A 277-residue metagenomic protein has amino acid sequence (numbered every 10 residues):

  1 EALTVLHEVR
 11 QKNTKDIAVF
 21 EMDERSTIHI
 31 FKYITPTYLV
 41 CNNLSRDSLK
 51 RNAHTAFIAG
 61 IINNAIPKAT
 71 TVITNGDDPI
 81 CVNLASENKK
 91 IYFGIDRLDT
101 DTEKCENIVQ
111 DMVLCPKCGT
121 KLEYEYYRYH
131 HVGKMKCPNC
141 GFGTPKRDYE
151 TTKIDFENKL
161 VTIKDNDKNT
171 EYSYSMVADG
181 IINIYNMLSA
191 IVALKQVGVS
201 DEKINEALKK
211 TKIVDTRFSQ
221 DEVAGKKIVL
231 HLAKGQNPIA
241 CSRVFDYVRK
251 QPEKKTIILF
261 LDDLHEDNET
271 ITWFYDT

Functional and structural regions predicted by a protein language model:
E1: A conserved segment at the C-terminal end of the G1
K12-E125: Flexible active-site lid/hinge loop adjacent to a nucleotide/diphosphate and Mg2+-phosphate binding pocket
Y33-N43, H131-K146, A178-K209: A conserved, hydrophobic alpha-helical segment in the catalytic core of large ATP/adenylate-utilizing enzymes
K90-Y92, C137, I228: Conserved beta-strand scaffold positions in the cores of enzyme catalytic domains, especially in NTP/NDP-utilizing
I95-T162, V177: Cys/His-rich short segments
F142, F156, A193-G235: Gly/charged, well-structured mid-domain segments that form the phosphate/adenylate-handling core of ATP-dependent
S173-I181, V229-L230: A short glycine/serine-rich beta->alpha loop
V214, L232-T277: Active-site beta-alpha connecting loops in nucleotide-dependent enzymes
